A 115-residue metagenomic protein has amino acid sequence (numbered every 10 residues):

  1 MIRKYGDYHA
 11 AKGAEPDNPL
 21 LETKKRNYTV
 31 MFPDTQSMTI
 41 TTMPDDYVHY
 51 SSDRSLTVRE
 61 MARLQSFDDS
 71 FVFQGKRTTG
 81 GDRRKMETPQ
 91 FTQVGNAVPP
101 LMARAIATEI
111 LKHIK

Functional and structural regions predicted by a protein language model:
M1-K115: C-terminal target-recognition/interaction regions appended to catalytic cores
